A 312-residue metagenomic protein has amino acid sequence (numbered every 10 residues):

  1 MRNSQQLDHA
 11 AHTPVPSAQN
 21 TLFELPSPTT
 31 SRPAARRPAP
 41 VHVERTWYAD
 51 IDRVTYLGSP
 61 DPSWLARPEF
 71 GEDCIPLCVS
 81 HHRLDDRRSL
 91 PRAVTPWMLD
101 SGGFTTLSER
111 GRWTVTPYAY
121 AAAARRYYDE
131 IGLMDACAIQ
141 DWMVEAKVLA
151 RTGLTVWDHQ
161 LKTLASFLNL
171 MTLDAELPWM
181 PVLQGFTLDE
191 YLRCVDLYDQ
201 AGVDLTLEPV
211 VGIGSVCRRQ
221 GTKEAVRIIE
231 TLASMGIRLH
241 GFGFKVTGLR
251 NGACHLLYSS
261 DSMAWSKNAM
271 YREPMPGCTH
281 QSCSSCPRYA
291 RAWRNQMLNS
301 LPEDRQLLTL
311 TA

Functional and structural regions predicted by a protein language model:
R2-G71, T172, Q200, R227-L239 (+1 more regions): Alpha/beta catalytic cores of nucleotide-metabolism and tRNA/nucleoside-modifying enzymes
R2-S166, L310: Non-catalytic, usually N-terminal nucleic-acid engagement modules in DNA/RNA processing proteins
C74, C78, C137, C194 (+4 more regions): Generic recognition of cysteine residues
I75, W97, T116-Y120, V156-D158 (+4 more regions): Short, low-complexity, polar/charged sequence segments that are solvent-exposed and flexible
R83, G102-T105, S215-R218, M263-M270: Short, acidic/turn-prone active-site loops that include or flank metal/cofactor- and phosphate-binding residues
W113-V115, D196, A225-V226, P276-C278: Short, surface-exposed amphipathic charged segments that create phosphate/polyanion-binding patches used for binding
Y120, A124, Y191-C194, W293 (+1 more regions): Generic structural signal of hydrophobic/aromatic residues within well-ordered alpha-helices of folded domains
R125-S260: Eukaryote-skewed repeat-based solenoidal scaffolds used as protein-protein interaction platforms, primarily
